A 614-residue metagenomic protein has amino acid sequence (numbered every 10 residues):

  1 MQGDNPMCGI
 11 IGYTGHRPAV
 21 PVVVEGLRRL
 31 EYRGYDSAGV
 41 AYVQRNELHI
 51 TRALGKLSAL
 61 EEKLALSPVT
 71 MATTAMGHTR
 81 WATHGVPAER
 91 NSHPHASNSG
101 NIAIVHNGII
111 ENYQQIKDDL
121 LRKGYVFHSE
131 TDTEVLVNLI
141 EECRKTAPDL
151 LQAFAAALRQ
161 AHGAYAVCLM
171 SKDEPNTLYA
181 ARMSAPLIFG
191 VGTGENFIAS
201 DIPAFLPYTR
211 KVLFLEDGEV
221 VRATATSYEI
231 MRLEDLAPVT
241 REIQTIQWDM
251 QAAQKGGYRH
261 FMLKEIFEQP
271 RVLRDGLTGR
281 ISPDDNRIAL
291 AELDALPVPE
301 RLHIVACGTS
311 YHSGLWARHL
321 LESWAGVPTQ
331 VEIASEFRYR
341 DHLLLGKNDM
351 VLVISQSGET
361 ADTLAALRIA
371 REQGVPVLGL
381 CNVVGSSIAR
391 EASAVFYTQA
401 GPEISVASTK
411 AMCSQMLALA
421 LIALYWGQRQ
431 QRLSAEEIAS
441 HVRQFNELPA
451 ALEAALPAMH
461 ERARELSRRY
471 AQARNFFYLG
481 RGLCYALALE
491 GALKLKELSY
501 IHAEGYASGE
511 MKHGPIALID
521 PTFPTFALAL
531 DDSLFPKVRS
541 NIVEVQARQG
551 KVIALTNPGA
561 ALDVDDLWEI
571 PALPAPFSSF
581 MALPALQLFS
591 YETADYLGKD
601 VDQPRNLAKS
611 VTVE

Functional and structural regions predicted by a protein language model:
M1-H260, R271-R301, A435, E453-M459 (+2 more regions): Conserved short alpha-helical segments that host acidic/polar catalytic motifs at enzyme active sites
Y13-H16, H106, V126, C143-A147 (+16 more regions): Hydrophobic alpha-helical scaffolding
T73, G77-R90, G279-D294, A317-I354 (+1 more regions): Glycine-rich oxoanion-binding loops at beta->alpha junctions
R159, Q269-L273, L277-H303, Q373 (+2 more regions): Active-site phosphate/pyrophosphate-binding segments
I188-F214, E336-A370, E510-E544, P574-Q587 (+1 more regions): Glycine-rich, anion-gripping cofactor-binding loops and their flanking helix/strand elements in enzyme active sites
P297-E447, L528-P571, F589: Glycine-rich phosphate-binding loops that contact phosphosugars or nucleotide phosphates
K551, E569, L573-E614: Generic C-terminus detector
